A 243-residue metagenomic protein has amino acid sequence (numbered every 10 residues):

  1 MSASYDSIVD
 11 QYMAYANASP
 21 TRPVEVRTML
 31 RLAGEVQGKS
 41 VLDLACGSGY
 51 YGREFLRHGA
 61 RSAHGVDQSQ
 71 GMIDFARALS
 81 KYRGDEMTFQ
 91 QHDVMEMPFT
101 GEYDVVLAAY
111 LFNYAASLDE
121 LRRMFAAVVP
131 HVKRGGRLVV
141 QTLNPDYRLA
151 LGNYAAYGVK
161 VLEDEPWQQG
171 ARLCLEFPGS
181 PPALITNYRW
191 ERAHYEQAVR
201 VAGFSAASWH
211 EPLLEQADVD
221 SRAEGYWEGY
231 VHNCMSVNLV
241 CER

Functional and structural regions predicted by a protein language model:
M1-V36, Y50, E54: Conserved class I S-adenosyl-L-methionine
G38-S40: Nucleotide donor/acceptor-binding cores
L42-L44, S48-E96: Class I SAM-dependent methyltransferase SAM/SAH-binding core
P98-V106: A short acidic, Gly/Pro-enriched loop at the edge of an enzyme's catalytic core that lines a small-molecule cofactor
V105-D119: A short SAM/SAH-binding and catalytic strip from SAM-dependent methyltransferases
R122-R134: A short glycine-rich, Lys/Arg-flanked "PGG" loop and its adjoining helix->strand segment in the class I
V139-R200: SAM-dependent methyltransferase
A198-R243: C-terminal lobe and adjacent flexible extensions of AdoMet/dcAdoMet transferase-like proteins
